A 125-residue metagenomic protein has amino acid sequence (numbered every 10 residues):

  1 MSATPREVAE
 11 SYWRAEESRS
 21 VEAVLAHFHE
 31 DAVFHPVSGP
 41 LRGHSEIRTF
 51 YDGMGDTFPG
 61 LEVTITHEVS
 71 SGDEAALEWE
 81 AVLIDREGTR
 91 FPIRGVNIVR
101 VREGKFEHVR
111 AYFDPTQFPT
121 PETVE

Functional and structural regions predicted by a protein language model:
M1-H27, T120-E125: Short, low-complexity N-terminal intrinsically disordered segments enriched in polar/charged residues
A3, V21-L25, H29-D73: A solvent-exposed, acidic/Ser-Thr-rich amphipathic alpha-helical stretch
F28, A81-L83, N97, F113: Short beta-strand segments enriched in hydrophobic/aromatic residues within well-folded beta-rich domains
H29, D85, V101-E103: Short, acidic, Ser/Thr-enriched surface-loop or helix-capping motifs
T57, V82-P92: Short, cysteine-centered beta-strand-loop-beta hairpins and adjacent loop/turn segments enriched in charged/polar
E62-V63, E78, F91-N97: Short, surface-exposed coil-to-beta transition loops
G72-A81: A short hydrophobic beta-strand element
I98-E122: Short beta-strand edge/turn micro-motifs at domain boundaries
